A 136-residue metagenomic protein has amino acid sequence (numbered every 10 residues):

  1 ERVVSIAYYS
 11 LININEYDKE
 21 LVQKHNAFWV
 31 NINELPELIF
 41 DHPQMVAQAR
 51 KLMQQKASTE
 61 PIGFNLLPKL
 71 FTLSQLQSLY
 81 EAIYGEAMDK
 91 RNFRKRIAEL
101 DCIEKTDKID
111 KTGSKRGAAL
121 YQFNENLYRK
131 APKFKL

Functional and structural regions predicted by a protein language model:
E1-V3: Acidic pyrophosphate-coordinating catalytic loop
S5-I14, D18-A57, K69-S74, N92-D101 (+1 more regions): NUDIX/MutT-family hydrolases
T59-L136: Core RNA-modification/binding signature centered on pseudouridine synthases
